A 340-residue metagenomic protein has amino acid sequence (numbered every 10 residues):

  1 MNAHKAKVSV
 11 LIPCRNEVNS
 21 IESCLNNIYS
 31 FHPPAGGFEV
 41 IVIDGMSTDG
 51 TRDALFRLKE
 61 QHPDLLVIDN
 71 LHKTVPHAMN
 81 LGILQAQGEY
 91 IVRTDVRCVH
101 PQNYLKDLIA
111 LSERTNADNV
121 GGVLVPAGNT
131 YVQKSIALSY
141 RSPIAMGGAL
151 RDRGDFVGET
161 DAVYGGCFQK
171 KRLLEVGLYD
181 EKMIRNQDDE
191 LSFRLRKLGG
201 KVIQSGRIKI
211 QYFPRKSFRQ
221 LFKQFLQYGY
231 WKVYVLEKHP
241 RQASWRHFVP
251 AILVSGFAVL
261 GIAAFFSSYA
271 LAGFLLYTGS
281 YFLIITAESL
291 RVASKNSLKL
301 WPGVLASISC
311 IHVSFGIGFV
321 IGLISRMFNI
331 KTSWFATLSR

Functional and structural regions predicted by a protein language model:
N26-G37: Short, acidic, metal-binding catalytic loop of nucleotide-sugar glycosyltransferases
D44-D53, H72, C98-V99: A conserved acidic beta->alpha catalytic loop
G50, V96-L111, F193: Acidic donor-binding/catalytic loop of UDP-sugar-dependent glycosyltransferases, especially processive GT2
N70-A86, D107, V163: Glycine-rich, basic loop-to-helix element that forms the pyrophosphate-binding segment of sugar-nucleotide handling
I91: Short aromatic/hydrophobic "clamp" motif used to bind/position activated sugar donors
Q102-K134, L138, K209, F213: Conserved donor NDP-sugar-binding/catalytic core segment of glycosyltransferases
S112, D180-A243: Catalytic donor/gating beta->alpha subdomain of glycosyltransferases that bind UDP-sugars
I252-F328: Membrane-embedded multi-pass helical conduit in multi-pass membrane proteins, especially envelope-biosynthetic
